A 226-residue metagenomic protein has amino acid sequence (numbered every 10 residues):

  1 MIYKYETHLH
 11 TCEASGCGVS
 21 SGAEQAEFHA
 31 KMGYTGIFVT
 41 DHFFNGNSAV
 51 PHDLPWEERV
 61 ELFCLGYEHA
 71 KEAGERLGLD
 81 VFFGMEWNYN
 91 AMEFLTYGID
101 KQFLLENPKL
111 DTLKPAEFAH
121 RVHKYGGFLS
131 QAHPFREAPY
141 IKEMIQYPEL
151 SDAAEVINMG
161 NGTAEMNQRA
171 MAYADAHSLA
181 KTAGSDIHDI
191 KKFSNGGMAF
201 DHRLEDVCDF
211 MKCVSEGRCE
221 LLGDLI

Functional and structural regions predicted by a protein language model:
M1-T7, T11, S21-E27, N90-Q102 (+2 more regions): Charged catalytic cores and adjacent phosphate/nucleic-acid-binding surfaces used for phosphate/nucleic-acid chemistry
M1-Y89, P148-E149, K191, L222: An N-terminally biased module of ancient metal coordination in phosphate/nucleic-acid-related enzymes
K4, A30, K71-E75, A116-S130 (+1 more regions): Surface-exposed amphipathic alpha-helices with a cationic face
E13-G16, R59, L105-K109, Q131-P134 (+1 more regions): Short, flexible loop segments at the rims of nucleotide/cofactor-binding pockets, characterized by
I37-V39, S130-Q131, E155: Conserved beta-strand positions in the central sheet of alpha/beta enzyme cores
H42, E86, A132-F135, I187: Short, well-ordered beta-to-alpha junction loops that form the rim of enzyme active sites and present histidine/acidic
A91-L129: Hydrophobic, well-structured mid-protein blocks that either form specific transmembrane helices
